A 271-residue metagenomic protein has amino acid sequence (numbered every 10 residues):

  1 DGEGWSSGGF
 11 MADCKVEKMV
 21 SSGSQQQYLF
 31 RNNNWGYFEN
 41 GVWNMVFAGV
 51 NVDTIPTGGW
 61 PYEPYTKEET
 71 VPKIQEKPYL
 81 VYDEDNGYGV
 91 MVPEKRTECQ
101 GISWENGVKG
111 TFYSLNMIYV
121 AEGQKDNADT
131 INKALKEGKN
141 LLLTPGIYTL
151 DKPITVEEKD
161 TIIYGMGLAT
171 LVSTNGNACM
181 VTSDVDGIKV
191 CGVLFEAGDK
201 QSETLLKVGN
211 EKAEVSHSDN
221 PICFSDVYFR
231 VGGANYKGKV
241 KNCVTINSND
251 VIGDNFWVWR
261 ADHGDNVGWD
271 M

Functional and structural regions predicted by a protein language model:
D1-M271: Extracellular/periplasmic carbohydrate-active domains that bind, remodel, or depolymerize complex polysaccharides
